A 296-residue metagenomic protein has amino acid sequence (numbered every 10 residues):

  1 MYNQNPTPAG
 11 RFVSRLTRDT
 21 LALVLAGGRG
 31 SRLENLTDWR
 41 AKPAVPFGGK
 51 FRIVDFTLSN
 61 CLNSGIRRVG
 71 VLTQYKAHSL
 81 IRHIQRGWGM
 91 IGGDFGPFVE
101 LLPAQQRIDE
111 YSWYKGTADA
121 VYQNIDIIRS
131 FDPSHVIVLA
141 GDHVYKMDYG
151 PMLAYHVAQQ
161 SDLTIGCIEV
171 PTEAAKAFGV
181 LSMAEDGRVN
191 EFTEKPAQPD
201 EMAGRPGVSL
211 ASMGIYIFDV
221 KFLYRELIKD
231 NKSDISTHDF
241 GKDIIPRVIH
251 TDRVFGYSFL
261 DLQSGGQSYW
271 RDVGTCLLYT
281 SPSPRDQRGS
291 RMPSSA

Functional and structural regions predicted by a protein language model:
Y2-G89, F95-P97, R107-E110: N-terminal glycine-rich phosphate-binding loop and ensuing alpha1 helix
V136: Short aromatic/hydrophobic "clamp" motif used to bind/position activated sugar donors
L139-G141: Active-site acidic Asp-centered loop
K146-K221, I228-K229: Conserved core of the sugar-phosphate nucleotidyltransferase
G214-L223, P246, R271-G274: Extended catalytic-interface subdomain
R247-Y257: Catalytic donor-sugar/metal-binding loop of nucleotide-sugar-dependent glycosyltransferases
Y279-D286: Conserved small/polar residues in nucleotide/adenosyl-binding loops
S290-S295: Hydrophobic alpha-helical segments, chiefly the membrane-spanning helices and signal/signal-anchor peptides
